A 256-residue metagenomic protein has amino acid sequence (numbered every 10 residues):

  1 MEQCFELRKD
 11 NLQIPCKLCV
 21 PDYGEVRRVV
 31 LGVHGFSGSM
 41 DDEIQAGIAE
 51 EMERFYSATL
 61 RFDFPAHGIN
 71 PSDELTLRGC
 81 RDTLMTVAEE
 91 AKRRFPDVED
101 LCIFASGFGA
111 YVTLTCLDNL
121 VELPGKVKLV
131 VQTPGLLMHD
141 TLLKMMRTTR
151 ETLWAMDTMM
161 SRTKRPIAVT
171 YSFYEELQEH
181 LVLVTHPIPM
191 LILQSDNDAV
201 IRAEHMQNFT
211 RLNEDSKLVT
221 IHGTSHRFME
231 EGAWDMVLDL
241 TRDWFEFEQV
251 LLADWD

Functional and structural regions predicted by a protein language model:
M1-G24: N-terminal cap/lid segment of alpha/beta-hydrolase-fold proteins
Q13, D22-F64: Short, surface-exposed "cap/lid" segments of acyl-processing enzymes
I14, Y111, D118, E122-D256: The alpha/beta-hydrolase serine catalytic core
G32-F36, G107, S195: Glycine-rich His-Gly loop
F36, D63-G68, G135, T224-S225: Short beta-to-alpha linker loops that shape the active-site pocket of alpha/beta-hydrolase fold enzymes
P65-F95: Catalytic nucleophile-loop/oxyanion-hole region of alpha/beta-hydrolase and closely related hydrolase-like folds
D100-A105, Q132: Short beta-strand immediately N-terminal to the catalytic nucleophile in serine-hydrolase-like folds
F104-T113: Gly/Ala-rich beta-loop-alpha elbow adjacent to hydrolase catalytic centers
